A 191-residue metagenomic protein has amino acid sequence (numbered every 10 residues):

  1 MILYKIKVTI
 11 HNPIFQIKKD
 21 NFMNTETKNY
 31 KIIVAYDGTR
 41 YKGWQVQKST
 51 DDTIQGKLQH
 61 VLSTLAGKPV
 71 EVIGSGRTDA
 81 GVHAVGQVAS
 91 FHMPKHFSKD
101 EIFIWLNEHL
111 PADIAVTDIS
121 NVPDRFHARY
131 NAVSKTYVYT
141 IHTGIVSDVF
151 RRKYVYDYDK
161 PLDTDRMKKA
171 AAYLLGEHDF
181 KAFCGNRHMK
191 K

Functional and structural regions predicted by a protein language model:
L3-F22: Short, Lys/Arg-enriched N-terminal segments with co-localized hydrophobic residues within the first ~10-30 amino acids
F22-K191: Structured-RNA-binding interfaces characteristic of tRNA pseudouridine synthases
